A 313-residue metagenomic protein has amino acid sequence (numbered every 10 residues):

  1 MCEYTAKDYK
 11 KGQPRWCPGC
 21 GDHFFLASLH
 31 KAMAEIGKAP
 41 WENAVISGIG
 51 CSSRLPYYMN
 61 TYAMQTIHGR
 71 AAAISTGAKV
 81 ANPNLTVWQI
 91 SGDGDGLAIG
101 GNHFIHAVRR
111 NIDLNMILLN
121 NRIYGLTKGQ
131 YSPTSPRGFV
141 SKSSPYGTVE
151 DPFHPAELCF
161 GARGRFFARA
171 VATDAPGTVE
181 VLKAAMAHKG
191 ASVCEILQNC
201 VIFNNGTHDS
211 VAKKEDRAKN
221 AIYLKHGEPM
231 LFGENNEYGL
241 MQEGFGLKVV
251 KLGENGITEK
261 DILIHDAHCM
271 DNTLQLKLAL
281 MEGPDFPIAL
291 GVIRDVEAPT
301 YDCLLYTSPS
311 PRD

Functional and structural regions predicted by a protein language model:
M1-T86: Thiamine diphosphate
G12, A39-N43, A81-V87, R109-N115 (+4 more regions): Short coil/turn connectors at secondary-structure junctions
I49-C51, N121-I123, D174, L197-I202 (+1 more regions): Glycine-rich beta-alpha junction loops
I49-G125, V179: Thiamine diphosphate
S132-A185: Conserved thiamine diphosphate
R165-R217: ATP/pyrophosphate-binding catalytic subdomain of soluble kinases
I196-A289: Internal helical hairpin/lid segments
Y306-D313: Conserved small/polar residues in nucleotide/adenosyl-binding loops
